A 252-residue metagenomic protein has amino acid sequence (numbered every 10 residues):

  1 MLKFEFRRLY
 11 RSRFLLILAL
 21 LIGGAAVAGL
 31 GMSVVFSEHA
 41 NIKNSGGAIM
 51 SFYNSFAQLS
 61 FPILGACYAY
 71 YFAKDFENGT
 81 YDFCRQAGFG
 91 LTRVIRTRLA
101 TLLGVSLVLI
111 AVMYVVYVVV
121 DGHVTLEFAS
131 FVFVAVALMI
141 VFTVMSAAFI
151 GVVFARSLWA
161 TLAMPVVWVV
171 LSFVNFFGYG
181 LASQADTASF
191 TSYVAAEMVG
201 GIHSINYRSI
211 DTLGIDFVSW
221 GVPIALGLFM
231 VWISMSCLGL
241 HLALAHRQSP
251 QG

Functional and structural regions predicted by a protein language model:
M1-I22, H246-Q251: Aromatic- and glycine-rich beta-strand/loop motifs that create alpha-glucan
L2-L9, V94-I95, S130-V134, L244: Hydrophobic alpha-helical elements at and bordering transmembrane segments of multi-pass membrane proteins
F4, G79-D82, V132, A148: Positions in alpha-helical segments
E5, S12, G88, R156 (+2 more regions): Residue-level detector of functionally special positions within alpha-helical transmembrane segments of multi-pass
R11-S12, S55, K74, N78: Polar helix-capping/helix-linker motif
L15, L21-Y71, R96-P165, V169-S172 (+2 more regions): Secretory targeting signals
M32-A48, V169-G252: Terminal transmembrane helical anchor/hairpin motif
Y70-G104: Helix-loop-helix units of permease transmembrane domains in multi-pass membrane transporters, especially ABC
